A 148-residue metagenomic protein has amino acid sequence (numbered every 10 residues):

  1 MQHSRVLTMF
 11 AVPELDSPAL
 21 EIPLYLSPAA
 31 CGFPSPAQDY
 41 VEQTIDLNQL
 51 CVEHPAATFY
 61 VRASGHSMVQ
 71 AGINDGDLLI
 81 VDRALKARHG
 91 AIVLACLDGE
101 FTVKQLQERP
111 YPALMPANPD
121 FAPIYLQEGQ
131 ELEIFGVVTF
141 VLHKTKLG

Functional and structural regions predicted by a protein language model:
M1-V69, E100-F101, A113, F135 (+1 more regions): Short, positionally conserved secondary-structure boundary motifs
D75, L97-T102, L132-E133: Short coil-to-beta-strand transition motifs
G76-D77, A91: Structural motif
V81-D82, C96, M115: Residue-level recognition of conserved beta-strand edge/terminus positions
H89-V103, Q107-P112: Short, compositionally biased
A113-P119: Catalytic Cys-His active-site segments of thiol-dependent hydrolases/isopeptidases
P119-Y125: Flexible, small-/acidic-enriched active-site or ligand-binding loops
